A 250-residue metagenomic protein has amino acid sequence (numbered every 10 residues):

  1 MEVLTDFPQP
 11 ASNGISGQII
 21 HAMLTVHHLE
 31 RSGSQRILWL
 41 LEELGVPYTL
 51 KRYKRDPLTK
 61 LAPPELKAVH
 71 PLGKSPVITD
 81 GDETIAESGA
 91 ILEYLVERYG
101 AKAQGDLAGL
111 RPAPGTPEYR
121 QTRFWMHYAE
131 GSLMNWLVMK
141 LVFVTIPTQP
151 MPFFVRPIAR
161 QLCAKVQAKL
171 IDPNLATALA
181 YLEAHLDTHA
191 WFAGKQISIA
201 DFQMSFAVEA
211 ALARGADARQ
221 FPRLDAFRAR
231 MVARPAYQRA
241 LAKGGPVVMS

Functional and structural regions predicted by a protein language model:
P10: Cationic, low-complexity basic patches in intrinsically disordered or flexible, solvent-exposed regions
N13, Q18-Q161, K165: GST-like domain detector, emphasizing the conserved glutathione-binding G-site in the N-terminal thioredoxin-like
R55-D56, A200, G245: Conserved beta-strand edge residues that scaffold enzyme active sites
A129-A233: GST-like fold's C-terminal all-alpha helical module
Y237-S250: Terminal-tail/helix-coil boundary detector
